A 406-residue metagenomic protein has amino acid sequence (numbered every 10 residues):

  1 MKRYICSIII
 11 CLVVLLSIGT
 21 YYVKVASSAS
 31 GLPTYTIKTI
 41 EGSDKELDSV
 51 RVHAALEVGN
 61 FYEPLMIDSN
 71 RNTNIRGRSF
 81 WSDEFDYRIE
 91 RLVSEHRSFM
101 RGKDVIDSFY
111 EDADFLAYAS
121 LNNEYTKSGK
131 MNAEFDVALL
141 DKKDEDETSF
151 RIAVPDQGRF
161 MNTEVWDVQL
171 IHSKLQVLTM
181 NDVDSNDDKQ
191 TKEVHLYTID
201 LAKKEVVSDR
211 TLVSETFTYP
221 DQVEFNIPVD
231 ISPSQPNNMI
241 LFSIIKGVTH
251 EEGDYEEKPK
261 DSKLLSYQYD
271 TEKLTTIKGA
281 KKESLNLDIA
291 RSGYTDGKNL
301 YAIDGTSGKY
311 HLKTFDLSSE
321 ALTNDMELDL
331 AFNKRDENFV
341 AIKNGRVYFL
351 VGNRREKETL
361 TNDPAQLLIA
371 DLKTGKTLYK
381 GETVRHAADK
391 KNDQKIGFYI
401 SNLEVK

Functional and structural regions predicted by a protein language model:
M1-E147: N-terminal "mature head" segments of proteins
S17-S49, K281-K406: Hydrophilic extracytoplasmic domains
K45-V58, K103-A113, E164-L175, D182 (+5 more regions): Structural signature of eukaryotic scaffold interfaces centered on beta-propeller domains
N72-M100, S149-F160, S208-I227, T275-N286 (+3 more regions): Surface-exposed loop and turn segments in beta-propeller and other repeat-based domains that flank or scaffold
V93-V207: Non-cytosolic head/periplasmic domains of membrane-anchored proteins
S120-Y125, L175-D184, S243-H250, V347-E356 (+1 more regions): Short regulatory "switch" loops immediately downstream of catalytic or recognition motifs within protein catalytic
M131-D136, Q190-H195, E257-K263, T361-I369: Glycine-rich, flexible loop segments associated with nucleotide phosphate handling
N162-D336: Acidic, serine/threonine- and glycine-rich low-complexity intrinsically disordered segments that serve as flexible
